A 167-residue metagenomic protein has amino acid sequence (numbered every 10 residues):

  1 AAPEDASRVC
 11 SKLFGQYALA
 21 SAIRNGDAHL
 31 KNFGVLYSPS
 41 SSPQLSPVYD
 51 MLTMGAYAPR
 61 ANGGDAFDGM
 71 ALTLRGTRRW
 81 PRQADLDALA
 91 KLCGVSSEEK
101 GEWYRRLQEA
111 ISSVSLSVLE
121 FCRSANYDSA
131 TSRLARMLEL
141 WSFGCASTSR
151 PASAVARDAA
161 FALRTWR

Functional and structural regions predicted by a protein language model:
A1-L30, G34-R167: Anionic ligand-binding catalytic core segments
